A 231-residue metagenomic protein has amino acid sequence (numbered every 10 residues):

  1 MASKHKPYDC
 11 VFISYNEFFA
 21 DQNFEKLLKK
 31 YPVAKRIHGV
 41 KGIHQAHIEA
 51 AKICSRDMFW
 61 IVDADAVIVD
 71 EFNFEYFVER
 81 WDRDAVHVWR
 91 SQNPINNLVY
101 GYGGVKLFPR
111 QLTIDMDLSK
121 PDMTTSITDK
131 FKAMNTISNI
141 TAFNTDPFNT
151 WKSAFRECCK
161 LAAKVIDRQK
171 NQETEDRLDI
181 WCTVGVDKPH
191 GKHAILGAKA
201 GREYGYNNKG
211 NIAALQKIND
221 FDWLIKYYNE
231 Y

Functional and structural regions predicted by a protein language model:
M1-I53: N-terminal anchoring/stem segment of glycosyltransferases
F18-F19, I68, I95, I114: Flexible, glycine-rich phosphate/dinucleotide-binding loops and adjacent beta-alpha linkers at cofactor/substrate
I48, D70-W81: Short alpha-helix within the catalytic core of nucleotide-sugar-dependent glycosyltransferases
F59: Short aromatic/hydrophobic "clamp" motif used to bind/position activated sugar donors
D63-V67: The conserved acidic donor/metal-binding loop of glycosyltransferases
Y76-Y231: Catalytic-site signature of metal-activated, phosphate-bearing donor transferases, centered on the GT-A/GT-A-like
